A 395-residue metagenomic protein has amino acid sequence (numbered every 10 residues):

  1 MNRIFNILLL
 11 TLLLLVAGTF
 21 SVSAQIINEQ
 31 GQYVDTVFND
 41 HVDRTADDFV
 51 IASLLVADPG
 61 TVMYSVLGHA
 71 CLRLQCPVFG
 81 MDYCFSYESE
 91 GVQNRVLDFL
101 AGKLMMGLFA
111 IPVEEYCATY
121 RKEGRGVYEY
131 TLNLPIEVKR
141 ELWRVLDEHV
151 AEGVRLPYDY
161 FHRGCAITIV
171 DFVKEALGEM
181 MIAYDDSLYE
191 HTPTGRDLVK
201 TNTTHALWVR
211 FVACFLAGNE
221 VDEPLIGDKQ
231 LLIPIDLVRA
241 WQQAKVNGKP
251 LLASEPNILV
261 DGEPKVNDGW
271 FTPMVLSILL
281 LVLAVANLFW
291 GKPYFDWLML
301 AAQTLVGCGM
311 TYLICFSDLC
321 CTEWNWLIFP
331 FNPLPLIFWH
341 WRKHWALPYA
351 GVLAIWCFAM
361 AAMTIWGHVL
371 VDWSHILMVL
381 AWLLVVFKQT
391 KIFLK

Functional and structural regions predicted by a protein language model:
M1-I7, K395: Positively charged n-region of N-terminal signal peptides that target proteins for export
L8-G18: Bacterial N-terminal signal peptides
F20-A24: Sec/Tat signal peptide C-region and signal peptidase I cleavage site
Q25-T36: Cleaved targeting-peptide boundary
I26, E148-I337, H344-K395: Activation targets extended, charge/polar-rich intrinsically disordered C-terminal tails
D47-G124: Glycine-rich catalytic cores of cysteine/serine-nucleophile enzymes that process amide/ester linkages in cell-envelope
G60-T61, R125-N133, A151-Y160: Second-shell loop/turn segments in exported
E137-E148: Short, charged, amphipathic alpha-helices and their helix-cap/turn boundaries
